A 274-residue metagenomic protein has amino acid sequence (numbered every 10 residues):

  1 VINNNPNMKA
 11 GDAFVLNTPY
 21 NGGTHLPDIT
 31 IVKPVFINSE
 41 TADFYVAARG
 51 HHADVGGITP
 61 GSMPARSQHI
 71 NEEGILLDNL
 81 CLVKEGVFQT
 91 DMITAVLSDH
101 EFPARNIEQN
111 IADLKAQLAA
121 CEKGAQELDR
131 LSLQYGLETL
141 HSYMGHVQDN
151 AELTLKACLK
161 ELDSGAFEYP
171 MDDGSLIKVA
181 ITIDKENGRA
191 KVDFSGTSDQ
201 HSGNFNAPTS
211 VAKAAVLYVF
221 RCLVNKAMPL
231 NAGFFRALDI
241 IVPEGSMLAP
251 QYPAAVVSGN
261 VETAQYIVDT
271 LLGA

Functional and structural regions predicted by a protein language model:
V1-T18: Regulatory sensory and allosteric helical modules in signal-transduction proteins and certain transcription factors
N21-H25, H52-G57, K84, D173-I177 (+5 more regions): Flexible loop/turn segments at secondary-structure boundaries
G22, N204, P208, L217-A274: Hydrophobic core positions in small helical hairpin nucleic-acid-binding modules
I29-N38, A47, I183: A short, hydrophobic, proline-anchored segment that marks a local hinge/packing element in signaling and regulatory
T41-P103, H201, A214-L217, Y252 (+2 more regions): Gly/Pro-rich active-site capping loops and adjacent beta-alpha segments that organize cofactor/substrate pockets
L76-E152, T270: N-terminal leader/propeptide and maturation segments of large enzyme subunits in energy/redox metabolism and hydrolases
E122-D199: Accessory "access/gating" subregions that flank catalytic or transport cores
